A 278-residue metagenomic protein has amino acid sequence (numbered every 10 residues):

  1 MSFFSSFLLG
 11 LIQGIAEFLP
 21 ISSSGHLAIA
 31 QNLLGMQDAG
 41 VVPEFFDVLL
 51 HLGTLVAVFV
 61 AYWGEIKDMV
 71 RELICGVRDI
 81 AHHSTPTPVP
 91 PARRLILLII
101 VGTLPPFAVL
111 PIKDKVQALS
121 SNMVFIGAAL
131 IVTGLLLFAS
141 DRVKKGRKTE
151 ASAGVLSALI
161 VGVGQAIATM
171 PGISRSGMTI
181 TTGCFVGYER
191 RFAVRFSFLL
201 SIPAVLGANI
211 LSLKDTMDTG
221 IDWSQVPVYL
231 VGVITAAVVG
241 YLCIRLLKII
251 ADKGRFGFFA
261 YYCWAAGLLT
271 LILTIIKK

Functional and structural regions predicted by a protein language model:
M1-K278: Multi-pass membrane proteins that catalyze or facilitate reactions on polyprenyl-/lipid-phosphate substrates and their
